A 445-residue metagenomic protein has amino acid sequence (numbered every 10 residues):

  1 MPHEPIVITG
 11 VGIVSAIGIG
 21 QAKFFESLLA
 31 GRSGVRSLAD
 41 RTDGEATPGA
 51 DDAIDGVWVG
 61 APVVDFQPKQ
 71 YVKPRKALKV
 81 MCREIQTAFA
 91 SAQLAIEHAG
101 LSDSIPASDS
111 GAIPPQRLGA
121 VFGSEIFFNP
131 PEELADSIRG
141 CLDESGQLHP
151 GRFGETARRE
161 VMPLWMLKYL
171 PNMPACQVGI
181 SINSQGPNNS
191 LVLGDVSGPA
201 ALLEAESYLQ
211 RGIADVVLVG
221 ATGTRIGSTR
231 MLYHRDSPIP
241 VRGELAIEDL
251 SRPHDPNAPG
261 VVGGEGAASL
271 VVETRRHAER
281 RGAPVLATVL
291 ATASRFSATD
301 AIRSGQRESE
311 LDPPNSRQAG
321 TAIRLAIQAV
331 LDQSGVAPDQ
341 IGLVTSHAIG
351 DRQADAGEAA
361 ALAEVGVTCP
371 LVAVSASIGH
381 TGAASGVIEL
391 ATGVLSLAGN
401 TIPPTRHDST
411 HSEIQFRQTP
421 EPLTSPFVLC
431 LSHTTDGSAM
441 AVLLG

Functional and structural regions predicted by a protein language model:
M1-M81, T87-L94, F122-N129, R159 (+4 more regions): Conserved beta-strand-centric core segments of catalytic alpha/beta enzyme folds
P5-T9, R32-S37, A246-V336, Q340-L343 (+1 more regions): Condensing-enzyme catalytic core mediating Claisen C-C bond formation in acyl metabolism
V7, A107-V121, N189-L193, A214-T222 (+5 more regions): Beta-strand segments within the central parallel beta-sheet cores of soluble alpha/beta enzyme folds
D40-A53, S104-G111, I302-P314: Intrinsically disordered, low-complexity terminal tails and inter-domain linkers enriched for S/T/G/P/D/E
I85-P115, G119-F122: Feature captures the FAD/FMN-dependent oxidoreductase FAD-binding
T87-S102, A201, A322, A326-G335 (+3 more regions): Stable alpha-helical structural segments in soluble proteins, enriched in small hydrophobic residues
F127-G186, M231-I239, A354-V365: Active-site-proximal gating segment of KS-fold condensing enzymes and close homologs
T299-Q306, D312-A319, I323, A348-V367 (+2 more regions): Short glycine/threonine-rich loop-to-helix capping motif typified by GTGT followed within a few residues by an Asp-Pro
